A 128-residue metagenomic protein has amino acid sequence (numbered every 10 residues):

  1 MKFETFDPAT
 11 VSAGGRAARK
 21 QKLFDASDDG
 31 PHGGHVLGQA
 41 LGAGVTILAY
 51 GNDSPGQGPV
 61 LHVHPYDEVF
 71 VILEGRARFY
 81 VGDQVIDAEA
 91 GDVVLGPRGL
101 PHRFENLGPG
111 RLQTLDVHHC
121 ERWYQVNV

Functional and structural regions predicted by a protein language model:
K2-R16, V45-T46, G51, R103-V128: Double-stranded beta-helix
G15-L61, V117-R122: A short glycine-rich, His/Asp/Glu-containing loop-to-beta-strand
G51, V63-F79: Short, conserved beta-strand element in jelly-roll/cupin
P59-Y66, L100: Histidine-centered catalytic micro-motifs
V69, R76-R78, V85, P101 (+1 more regions): Structural motif
I72-L73, Y80, E105, L115: Beta-strand residues in well-ordered beta-sheet regions across diverse protein folds
F79-Y80, G96, H102-G108: Short beta-strand His + acidic residue motifs that chelate non-heme Fe in jelly-roll/DSBH and cupin folds
D83-R98: Short acidic-glycine-tyrosine-enriched beta hairpin
